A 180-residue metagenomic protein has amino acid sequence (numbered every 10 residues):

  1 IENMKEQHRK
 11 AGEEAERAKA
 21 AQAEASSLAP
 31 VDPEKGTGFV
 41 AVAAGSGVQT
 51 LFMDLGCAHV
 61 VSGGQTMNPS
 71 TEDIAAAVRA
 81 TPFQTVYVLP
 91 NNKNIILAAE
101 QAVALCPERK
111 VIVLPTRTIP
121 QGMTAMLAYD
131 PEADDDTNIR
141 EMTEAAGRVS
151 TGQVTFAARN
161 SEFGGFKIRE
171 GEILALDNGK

Functional and structural regions predicted by a protein language model:
I1-K180: N-terminal loops that bind phosphate or other acidic moieties and the adjacent beta-alpha structural core
